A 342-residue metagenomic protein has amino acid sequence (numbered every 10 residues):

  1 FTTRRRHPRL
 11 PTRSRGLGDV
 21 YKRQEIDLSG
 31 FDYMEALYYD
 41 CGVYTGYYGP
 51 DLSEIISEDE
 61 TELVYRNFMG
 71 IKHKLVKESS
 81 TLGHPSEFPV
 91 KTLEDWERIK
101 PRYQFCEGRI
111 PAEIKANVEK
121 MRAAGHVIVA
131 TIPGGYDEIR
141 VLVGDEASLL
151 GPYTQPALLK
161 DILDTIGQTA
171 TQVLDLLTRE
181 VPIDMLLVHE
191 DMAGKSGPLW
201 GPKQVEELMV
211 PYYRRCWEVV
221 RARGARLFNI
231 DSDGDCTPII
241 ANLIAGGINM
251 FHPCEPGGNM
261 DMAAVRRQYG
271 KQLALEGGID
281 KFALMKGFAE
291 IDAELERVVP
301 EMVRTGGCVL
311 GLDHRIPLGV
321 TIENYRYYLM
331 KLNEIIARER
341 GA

Functional and structural regions predicted by a protein language model:
F1-Y21: Single conserved hydrophobic/aromatic residue that forms the stacking wall/gate of nucleotide- or nucleobase-binding
R4, R9, V64-R66, L75 (+1 more regions): Active-site loop segments of alpha/beta catalytic cores
D19-E54: Segments that shape or occlude catalytic/ligand-binding pockets
L52-S53, E60-E62: Short, acidic/polar N-cap/turn motifs at the starts of alpha helices
S57-D59, N67: Acidic surface patches and DE-rich sequence motifs
N67, E87-P89: Cofactor-binding catalytic cores of oxidoreductases
K74-S86: Extended Gly/Ser/Thr-rich low-complexity repeat segments, especially those forming or decorating extracellular
